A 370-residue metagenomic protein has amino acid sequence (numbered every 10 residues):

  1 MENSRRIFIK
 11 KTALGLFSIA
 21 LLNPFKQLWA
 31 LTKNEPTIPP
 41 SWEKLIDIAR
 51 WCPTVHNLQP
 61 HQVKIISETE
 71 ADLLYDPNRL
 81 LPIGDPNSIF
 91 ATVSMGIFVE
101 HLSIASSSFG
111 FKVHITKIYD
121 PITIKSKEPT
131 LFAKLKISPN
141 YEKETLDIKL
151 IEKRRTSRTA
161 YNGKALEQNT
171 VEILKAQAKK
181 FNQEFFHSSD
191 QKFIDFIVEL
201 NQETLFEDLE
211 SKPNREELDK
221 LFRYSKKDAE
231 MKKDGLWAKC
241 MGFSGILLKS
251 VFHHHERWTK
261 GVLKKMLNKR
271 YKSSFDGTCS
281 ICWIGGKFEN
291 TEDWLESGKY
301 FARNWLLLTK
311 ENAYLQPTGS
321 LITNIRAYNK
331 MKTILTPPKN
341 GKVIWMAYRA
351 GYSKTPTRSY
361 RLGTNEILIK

Functional and structural regions predicted by a protein language model:
E2-K370: Acidic, surface-exposed loops and disordered segments
